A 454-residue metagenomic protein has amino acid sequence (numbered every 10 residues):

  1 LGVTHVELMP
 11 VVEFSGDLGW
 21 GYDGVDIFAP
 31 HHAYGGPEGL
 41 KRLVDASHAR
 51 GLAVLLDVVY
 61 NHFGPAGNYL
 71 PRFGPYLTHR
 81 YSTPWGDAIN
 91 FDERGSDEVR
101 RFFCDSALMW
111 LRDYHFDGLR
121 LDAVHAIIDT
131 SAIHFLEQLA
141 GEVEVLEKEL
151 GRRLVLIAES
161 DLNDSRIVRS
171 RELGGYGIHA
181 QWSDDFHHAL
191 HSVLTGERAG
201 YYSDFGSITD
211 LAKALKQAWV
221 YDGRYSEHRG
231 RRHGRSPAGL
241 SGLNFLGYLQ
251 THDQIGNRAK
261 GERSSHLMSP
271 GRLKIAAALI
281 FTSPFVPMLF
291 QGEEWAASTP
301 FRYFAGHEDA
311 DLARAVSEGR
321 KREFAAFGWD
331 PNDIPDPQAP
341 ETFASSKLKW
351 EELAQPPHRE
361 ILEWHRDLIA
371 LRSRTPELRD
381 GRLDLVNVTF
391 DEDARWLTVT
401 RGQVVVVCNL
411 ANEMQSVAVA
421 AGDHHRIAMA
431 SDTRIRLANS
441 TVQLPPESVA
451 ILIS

Functional and structural regions predicted by a protein language model:
L1-E149, V155, I167: Substrate-binding/active-site clefts of carbohydrate-active enzymes
L1-G2, K260-E262, H266-P270, K274 (+1 more regions): Carbohydrate-interacting/catalytic domains
V3-E7, G35-R42, G51-V54, E98 (+10 more regions): Generic recognition of stable, solvent-exposed alpha-helical segments in well-folded globular domains
T4-E7, G51-A53, D117-G118, R153-V155 (+4 more regions): Beta-sheet entry/capping signal
G24-I27, P84-R94, R120, T251-S264 (+1 more regions): Short glycine/proline-rich turn/loop motifs
Y60, H125, L162, A297 (+1 more regions): Short, glycine/acidic-enriched loop or turn micro-motifs at the edges of active sites
L136, A140-W329: Conserved alpha/beta catalytic core and glycan-binding cleft of carbohydrate-active enzymes
